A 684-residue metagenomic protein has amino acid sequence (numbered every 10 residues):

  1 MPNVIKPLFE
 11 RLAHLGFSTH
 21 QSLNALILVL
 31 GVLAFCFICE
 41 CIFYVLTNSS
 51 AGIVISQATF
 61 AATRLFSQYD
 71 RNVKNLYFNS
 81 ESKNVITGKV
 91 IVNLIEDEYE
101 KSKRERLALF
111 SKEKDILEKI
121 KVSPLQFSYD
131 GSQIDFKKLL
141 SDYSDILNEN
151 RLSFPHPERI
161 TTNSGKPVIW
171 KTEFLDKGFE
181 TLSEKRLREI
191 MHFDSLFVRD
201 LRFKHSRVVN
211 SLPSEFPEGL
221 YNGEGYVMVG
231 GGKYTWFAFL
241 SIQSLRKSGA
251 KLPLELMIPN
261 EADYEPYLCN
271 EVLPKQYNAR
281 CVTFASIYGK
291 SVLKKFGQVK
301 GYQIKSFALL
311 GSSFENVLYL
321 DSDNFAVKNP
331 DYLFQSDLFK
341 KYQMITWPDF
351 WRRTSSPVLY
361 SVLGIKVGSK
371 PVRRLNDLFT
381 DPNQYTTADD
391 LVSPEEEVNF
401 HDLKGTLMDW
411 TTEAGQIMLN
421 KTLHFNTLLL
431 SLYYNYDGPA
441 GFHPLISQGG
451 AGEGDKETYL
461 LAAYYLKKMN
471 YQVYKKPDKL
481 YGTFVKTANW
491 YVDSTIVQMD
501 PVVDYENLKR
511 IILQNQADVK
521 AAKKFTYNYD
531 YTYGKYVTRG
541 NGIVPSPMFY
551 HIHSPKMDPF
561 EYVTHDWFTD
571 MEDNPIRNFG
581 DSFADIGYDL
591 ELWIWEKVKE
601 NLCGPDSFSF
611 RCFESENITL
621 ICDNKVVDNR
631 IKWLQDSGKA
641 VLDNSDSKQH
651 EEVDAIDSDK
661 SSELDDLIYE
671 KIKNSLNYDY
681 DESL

Functional and structural regions predicted by a protein language model:
P2-E118: N-terminal signal-anchor transmembrane helix specifying type II single-pass membrane topology of secretory-pathway
F17, D518-L684: Long mid-to-C-terminal assembly/interaction modules of large eukaryotic proteins
S22-G31, G52, R373-M548, P555: Catalytic core and acceptor-binding pocket of nucleotide-sugar-dependent glycosyltransferases
F127-H205, L359: Helix-enriched interaction subdomains in cytosolic or periplasmic regions, typified by TIR/SEFIR signaling/NADase cores
M228, G232-G249: Histidine-anchored nucleotide/phosphate-binding helix
P253-A262, T346: Short internal beta-strands
P266-S312: Active-site-proximal specificity loops/subdomain of glycosyltransferases
G301-L363, V367-L375, I417: GT-A fold catalytic core of metal-dependent nucleotide-sugar glycosyltransferases, centered on the diacidic
